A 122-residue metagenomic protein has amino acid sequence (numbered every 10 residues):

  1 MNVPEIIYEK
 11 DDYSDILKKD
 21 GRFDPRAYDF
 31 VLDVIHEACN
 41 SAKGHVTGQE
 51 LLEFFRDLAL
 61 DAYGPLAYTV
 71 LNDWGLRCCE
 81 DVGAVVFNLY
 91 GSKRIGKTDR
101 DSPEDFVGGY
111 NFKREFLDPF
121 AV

Functional and structural regions predicted by a protein language model:
N2-V122: Non-transmembrane, aqueous-exposed alpha-helical and coiled segments at domain scale
